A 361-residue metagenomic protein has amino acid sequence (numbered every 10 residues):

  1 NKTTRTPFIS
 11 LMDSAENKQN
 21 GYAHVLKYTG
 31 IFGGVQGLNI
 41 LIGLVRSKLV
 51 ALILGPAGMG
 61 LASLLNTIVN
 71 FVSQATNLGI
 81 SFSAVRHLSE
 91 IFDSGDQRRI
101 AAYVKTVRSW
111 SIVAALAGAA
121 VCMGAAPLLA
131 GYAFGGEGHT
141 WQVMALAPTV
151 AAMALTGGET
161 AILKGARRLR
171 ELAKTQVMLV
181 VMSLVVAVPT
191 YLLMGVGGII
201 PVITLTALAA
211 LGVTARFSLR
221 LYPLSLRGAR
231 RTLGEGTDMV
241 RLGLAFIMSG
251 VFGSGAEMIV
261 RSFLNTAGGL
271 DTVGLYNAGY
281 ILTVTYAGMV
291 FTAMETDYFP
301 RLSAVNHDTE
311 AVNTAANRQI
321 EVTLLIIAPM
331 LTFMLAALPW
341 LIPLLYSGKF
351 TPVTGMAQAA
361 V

Functional and structural regions predicted by a protein language model:
T4-V25, T214-E257, D297-T314: Interhelical loop/hinge segments that connect adjacent transmembrane helices in multipass membrane
P7, D13, G21, L49 (+5 more regions): C-terminal transmembrane helix end/exit motif
N17, G21, A126-L146, M334-V361: Interfacial segments at transmembrane-helix termini and the short loops linking adjacent helices
L26-L38, V143-T149, M153, I162-V188 (+3 more regions): Alpha-helical transmembrane segments of multi-pass membrane transporters/permeases
L41-G58, A130-A133, M248-T285, P300-A304 (+1 more regions): Helix-terminus/linker motif at the lipid-water interface of multi-pass membrane proteins
K48-L49, G60-N77, T106-S109, A245 (+3 more regions): Alpha-helical transmembrane segments of polytopic membrane transporters and translocases
L78-S94, G165, P223, G279 (+1 more regions): Helix-loop junctions and terminal segments of transmembrane helices in multi-pass membrane transport/translocation
T140, M144, A173-Y222, L242 (+1 more regions): Hydrophobic alpha-helical transmembrane segments
